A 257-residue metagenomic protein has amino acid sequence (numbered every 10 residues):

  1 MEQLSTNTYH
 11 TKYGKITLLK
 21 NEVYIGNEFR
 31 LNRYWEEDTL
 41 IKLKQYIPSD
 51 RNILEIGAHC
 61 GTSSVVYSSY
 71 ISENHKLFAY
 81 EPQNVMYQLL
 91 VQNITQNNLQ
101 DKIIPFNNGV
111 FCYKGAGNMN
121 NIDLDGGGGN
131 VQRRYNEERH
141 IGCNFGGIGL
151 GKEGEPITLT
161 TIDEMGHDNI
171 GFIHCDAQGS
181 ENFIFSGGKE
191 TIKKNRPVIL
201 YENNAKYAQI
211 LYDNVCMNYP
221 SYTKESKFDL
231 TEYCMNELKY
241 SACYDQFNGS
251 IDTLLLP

Functional and structural regions predicted by a protein language model:
M1-P257: Phosphate/nucleotide-binding beta-alpha loop and adjacent structural elements of enzyme active sites
